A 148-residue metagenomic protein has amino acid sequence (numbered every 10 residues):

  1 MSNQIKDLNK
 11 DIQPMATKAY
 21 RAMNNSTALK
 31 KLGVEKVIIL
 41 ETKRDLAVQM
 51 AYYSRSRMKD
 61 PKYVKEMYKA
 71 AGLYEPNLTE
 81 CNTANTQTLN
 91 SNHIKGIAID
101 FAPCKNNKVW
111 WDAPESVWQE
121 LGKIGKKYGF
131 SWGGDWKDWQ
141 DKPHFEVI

Functional and structural regions predicted by a protein language model:
M1-I148: Cell-envelope/glycan interface and biosynthesis
